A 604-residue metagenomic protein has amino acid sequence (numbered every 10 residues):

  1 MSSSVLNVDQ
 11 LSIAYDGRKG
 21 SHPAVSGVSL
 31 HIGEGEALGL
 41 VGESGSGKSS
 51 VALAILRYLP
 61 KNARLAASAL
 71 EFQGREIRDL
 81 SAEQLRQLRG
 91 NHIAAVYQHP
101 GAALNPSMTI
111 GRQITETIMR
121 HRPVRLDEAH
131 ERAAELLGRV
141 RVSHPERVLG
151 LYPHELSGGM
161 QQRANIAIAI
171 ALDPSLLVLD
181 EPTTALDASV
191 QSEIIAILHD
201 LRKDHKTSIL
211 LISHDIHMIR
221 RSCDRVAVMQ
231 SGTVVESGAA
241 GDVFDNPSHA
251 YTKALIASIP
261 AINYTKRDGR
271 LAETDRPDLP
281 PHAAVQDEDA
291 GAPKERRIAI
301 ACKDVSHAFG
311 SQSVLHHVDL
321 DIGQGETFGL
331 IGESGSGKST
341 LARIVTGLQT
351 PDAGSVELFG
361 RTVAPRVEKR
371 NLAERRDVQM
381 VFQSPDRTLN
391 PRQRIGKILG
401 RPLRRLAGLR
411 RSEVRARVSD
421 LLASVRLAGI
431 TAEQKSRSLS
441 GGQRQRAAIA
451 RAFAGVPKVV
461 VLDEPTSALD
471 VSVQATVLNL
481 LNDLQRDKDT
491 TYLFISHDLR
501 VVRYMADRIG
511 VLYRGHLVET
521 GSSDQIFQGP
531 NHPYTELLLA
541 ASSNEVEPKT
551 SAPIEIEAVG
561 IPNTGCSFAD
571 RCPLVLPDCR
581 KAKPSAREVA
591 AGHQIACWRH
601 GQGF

Functional and structural regions predicted by a protein language model:
E43, R57, L186, V190-Y264 (+4 more regions): P-loop NTP-binding/switch modules centered on Walker-like glycine-rich loops
L56, P60, T346: Helix-to-loop junction immediately C-terminal to a conserved catalytic motif
R64, I77-A94, R112, R120 (+6 more regions): ABC ATPase NBD coupling module
E128-R147, S412-I430, L539: Conserved ABC ATPase "signature" region
E146, A240-I300, S522-F604: Charged, flexible cofactor/metal-binding loops and thiol motifs
L151-L156, M160, K435-L439, Q443: Conserved ABC ATPase signature
